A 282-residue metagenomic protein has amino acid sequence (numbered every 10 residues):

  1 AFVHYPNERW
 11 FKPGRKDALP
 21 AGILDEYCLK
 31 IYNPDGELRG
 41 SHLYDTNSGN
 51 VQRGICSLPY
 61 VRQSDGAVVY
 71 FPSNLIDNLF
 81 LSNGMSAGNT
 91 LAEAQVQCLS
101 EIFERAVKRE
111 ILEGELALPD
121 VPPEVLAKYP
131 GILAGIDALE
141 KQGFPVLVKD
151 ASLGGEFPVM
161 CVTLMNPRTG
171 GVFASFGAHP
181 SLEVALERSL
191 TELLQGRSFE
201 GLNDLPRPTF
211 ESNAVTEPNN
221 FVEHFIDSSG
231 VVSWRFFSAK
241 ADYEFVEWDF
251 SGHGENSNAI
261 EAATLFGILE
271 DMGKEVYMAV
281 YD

Functional and structural regions predicted by a protein language model:
A1-D282: Helix-biased "structured C-terminal domain" signature
